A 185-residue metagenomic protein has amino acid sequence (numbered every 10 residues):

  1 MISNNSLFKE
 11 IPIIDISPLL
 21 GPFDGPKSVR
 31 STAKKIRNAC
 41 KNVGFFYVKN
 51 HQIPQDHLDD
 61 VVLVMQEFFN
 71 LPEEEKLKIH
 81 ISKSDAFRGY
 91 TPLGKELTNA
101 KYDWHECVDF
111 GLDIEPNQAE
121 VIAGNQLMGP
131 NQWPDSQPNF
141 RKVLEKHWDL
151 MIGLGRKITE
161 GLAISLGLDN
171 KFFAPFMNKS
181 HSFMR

Functional and structural regions predicted by a protein language model:
M1-R185: Peripheral, non-catalytic segments flanking oxidoreductase cores
